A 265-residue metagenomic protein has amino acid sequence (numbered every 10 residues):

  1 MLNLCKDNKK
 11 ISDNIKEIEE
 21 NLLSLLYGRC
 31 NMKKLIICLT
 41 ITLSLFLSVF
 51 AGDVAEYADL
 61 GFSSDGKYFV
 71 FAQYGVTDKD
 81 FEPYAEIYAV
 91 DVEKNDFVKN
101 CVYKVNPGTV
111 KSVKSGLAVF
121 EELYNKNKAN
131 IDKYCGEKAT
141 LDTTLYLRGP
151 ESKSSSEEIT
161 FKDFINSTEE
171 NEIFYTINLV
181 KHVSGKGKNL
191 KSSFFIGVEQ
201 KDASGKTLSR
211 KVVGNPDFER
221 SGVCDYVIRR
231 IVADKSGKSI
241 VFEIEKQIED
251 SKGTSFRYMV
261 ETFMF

Functional and structural regions predicted by a protein language model:
R29-L35: Positively charged n-region of N-terminal signal peptides that target proteins for export
F46-A51: Sec/Tat signal peptide C-region and signal peptidase I cleavage site
G52-A72: Short N-terminal segments immediately surrounding and downstream of signal-peptide cleavage
G61-S63, F120-E121, F164-T168, R229-S236: Structural signature of eukaryotic scaffold interfaces centered on beta-propeller domains
K67-Q73, E170-H182, K238-K246: Short beta-strand elements that form the blades of beta-propeller/WD-repeat-like and other beta-sheet-rich scaffold
V76-K79, Q247-D250: Short glycine/acidic-enriched loop and turn motifs that connect beta-strands
A85-E93, F195-E199, R257-F265: Beta-propeller blade signature
A85-T176: Structured domain cores in non-transmembrane regions
